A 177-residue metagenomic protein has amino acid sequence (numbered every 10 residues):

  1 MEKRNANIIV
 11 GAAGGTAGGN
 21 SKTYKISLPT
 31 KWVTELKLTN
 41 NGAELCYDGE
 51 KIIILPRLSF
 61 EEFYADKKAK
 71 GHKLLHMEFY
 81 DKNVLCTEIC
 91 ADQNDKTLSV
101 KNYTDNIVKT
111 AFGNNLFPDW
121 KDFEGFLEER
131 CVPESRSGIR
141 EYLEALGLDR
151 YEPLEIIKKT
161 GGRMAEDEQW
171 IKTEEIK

Functional and structural regions predicted by a protein language model:
E2-K177: Phosphate/dinucleotide-binding and metal-coordinating scaffold of catalytic cores in nucleotide-dependent enzymes
